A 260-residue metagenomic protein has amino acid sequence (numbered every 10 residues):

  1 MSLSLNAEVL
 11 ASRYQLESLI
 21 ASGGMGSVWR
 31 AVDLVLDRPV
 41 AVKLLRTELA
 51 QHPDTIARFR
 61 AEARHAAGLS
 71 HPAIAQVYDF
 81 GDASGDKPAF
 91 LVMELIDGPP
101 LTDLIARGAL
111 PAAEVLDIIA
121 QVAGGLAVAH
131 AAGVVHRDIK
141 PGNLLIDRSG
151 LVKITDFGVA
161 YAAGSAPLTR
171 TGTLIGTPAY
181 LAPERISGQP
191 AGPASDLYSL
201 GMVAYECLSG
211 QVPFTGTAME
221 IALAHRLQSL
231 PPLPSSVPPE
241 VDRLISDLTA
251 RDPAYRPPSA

Functional and structural regions predicted by a protein language model:
M1-A260: Eukaryotic protein kinase
